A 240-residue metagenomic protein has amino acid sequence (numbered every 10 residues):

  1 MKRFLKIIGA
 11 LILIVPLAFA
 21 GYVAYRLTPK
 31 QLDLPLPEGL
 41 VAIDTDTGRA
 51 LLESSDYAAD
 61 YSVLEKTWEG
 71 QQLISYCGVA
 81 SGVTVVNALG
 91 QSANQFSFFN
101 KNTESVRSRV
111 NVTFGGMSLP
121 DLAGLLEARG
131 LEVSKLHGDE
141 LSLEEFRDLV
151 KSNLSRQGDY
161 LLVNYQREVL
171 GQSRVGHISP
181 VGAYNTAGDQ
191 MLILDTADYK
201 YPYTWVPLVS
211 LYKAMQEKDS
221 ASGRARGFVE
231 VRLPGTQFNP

Functional and structural regions predicted by a protein language model:
R3-A10: Alpha-helical transmembrane segments of integral membrane proteins
F4, V15-G115: Active-site-adjacent structural segments surrounding the nucleophilic cysteine of cysteine proteases and isopeptidases
N102-I178, G182-G227, L233-P234: Conserved active-site-adjacent core of cysteine acyl-enzyme catalytic domains
N239-P240: Short, solvent-exposed mixed-charge patches
